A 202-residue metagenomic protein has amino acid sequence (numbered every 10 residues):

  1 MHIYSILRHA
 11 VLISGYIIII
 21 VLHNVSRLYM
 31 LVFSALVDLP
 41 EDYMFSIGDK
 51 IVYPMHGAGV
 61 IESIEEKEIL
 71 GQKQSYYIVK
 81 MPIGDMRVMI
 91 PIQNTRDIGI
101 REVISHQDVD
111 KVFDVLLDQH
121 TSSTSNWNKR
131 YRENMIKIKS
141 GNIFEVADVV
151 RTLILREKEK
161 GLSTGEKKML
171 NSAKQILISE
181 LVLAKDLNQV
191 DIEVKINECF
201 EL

Functional and structural regions predicted by a protein language model:
S5, I19-I20, H120: Intrinsically disordered, low-complexity regions enriched in Ser/Pro/Gly/Gln/His and often acidic
Y16-Y43: Short, Lys/Arg-enriched N-terminal segments with co-localized hydrophobic residues within the first ~10-30 amino acids
D38-I98: A positional/architectural concept
Q93-L202: Charge/polar-rich, low-complexity and marginally structured segments
